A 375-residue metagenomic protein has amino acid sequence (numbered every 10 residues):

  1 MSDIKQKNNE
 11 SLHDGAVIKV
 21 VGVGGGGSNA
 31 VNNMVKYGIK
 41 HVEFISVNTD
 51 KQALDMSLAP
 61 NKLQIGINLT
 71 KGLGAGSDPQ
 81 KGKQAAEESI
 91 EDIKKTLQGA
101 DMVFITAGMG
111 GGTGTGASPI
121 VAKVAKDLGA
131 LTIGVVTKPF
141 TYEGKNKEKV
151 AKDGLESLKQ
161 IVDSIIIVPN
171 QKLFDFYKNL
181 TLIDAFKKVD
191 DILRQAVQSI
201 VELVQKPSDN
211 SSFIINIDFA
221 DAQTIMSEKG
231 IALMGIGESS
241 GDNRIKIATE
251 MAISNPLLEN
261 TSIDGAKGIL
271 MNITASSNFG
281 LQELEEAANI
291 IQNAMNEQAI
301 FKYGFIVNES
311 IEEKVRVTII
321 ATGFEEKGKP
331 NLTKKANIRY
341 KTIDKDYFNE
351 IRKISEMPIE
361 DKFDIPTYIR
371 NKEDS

Functional and structural regions predicted by a protein language model:
M1-S375: Tubulin/FtsZ superfamily GTPase core signature
